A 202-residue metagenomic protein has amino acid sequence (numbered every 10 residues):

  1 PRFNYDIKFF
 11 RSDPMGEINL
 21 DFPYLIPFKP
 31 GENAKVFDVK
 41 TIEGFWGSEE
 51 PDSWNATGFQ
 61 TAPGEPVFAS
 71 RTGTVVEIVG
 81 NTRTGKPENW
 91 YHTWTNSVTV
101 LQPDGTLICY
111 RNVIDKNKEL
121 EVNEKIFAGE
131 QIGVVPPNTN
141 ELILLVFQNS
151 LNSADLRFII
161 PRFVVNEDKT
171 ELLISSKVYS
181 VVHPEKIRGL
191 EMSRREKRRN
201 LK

Functional and structural regions predicted by a protein language model:
P1-W94, P184-K202: Surface-exposed, glycine-biased beta-strand/turn segments
Y24, E119-F127, P137, E141-K202: Acidic, glycine-rich catalytic/binding loops that coordinate metals and/or anionic ligands
P63-P66, V98, K116, V122: Short, conserved secondary-structure segments in the cores of folded domains
V67, V75, I126-G133: Generic structural signal for buried aliphatic residues
G80, Q131, P136-P137: Short, surface-exposed secondary-structure boundary micro-motifs
R83-T84, D115-K116, N140: A short acidic/small-residue loop/turn micro-motif
H92-T106: OB-fold (S1/OB) nucleic-acid-binding surfaces
D104-G129: Short histidine-centered loop motifs in beta-beta connectors
